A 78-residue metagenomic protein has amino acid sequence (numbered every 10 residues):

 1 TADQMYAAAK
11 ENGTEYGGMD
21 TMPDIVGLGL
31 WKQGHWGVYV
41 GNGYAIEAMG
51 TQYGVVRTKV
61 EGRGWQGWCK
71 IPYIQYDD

Functional and structural regions predicted by a protein language model:
T1-E61: ...with weaker cross-activation on analogous glycine-rich loops/strands in unrelated enzymes
Q66-D78: Low-complexity, Gly/Ser/Thr/Pro-rich intrinsically disordered linker/tail segments
